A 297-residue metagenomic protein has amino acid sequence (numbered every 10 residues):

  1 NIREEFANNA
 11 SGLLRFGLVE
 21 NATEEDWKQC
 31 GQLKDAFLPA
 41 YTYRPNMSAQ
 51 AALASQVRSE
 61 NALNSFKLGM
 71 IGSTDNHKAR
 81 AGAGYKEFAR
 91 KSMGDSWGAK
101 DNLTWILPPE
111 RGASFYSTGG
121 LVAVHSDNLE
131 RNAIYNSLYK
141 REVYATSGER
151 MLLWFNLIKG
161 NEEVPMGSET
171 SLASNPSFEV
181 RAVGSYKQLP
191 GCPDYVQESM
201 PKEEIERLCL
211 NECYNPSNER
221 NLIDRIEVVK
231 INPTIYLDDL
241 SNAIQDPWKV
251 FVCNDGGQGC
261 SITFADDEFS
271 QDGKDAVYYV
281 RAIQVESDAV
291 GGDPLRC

Functional and structural regions predicted by a protein language model:
N1-C297: C-terminal functional module detector
